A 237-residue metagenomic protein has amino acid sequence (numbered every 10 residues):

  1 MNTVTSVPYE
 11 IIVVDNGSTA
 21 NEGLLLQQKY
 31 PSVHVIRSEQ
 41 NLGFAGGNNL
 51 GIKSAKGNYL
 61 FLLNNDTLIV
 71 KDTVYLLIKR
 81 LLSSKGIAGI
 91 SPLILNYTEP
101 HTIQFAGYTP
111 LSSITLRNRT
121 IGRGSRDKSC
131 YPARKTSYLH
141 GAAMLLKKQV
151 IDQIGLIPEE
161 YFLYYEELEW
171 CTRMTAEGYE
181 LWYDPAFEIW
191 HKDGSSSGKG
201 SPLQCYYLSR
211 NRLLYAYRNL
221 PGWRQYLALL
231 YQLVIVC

Functional and structural regions predicted by a protein language model:
M1-P8: Short, acidic, metal-binding catalytic loop of nucleotide-sugar glycosyltransferases
D15-L24, Q40: A conserved acidic beta->alpha catalytic loop
R37-A55, N65: Glycine-rich, basic loop-to-helix element that forms the pyrophosphate-binding segment of sugar-nucleotide handling
L60: Short aromatic/hydrophobic "clamp" motif used to bind/position activated sugar donors
V70-F105: Conserved donor NDP-sugar-binding/catalytic core segment of glycosyltransferases
P110-S137: Short, flexible, basic/aromatic active-site loop/helix in glycosyltransferases
S137-E188: A short, conserved alpha-helix in the catalytic core of glycosyltransferases
A176-C237: Active-site-adjacent helix/loop segment of glycosyltransferases that harbors family-specific signature motifs
